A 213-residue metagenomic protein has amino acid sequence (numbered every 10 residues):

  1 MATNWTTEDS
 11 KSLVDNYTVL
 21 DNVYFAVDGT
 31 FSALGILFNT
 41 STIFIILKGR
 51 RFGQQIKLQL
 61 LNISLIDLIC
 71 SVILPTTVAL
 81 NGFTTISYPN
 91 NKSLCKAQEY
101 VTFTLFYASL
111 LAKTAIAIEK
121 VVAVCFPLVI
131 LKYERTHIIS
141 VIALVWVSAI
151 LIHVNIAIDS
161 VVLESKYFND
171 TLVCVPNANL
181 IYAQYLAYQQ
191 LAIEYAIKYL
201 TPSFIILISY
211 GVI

Functional and structural regions predicted by a protein language model:
M1-S41, L180: Extracellular N-terminal segment of 7TM GPCRs
T6-V14, T85-T104, L151-L200: Loop architecture of class A 7-transmembrane GPCRs
Y17-G29, I56-A115, F126, I130: Extracellular TM2-ECL1-early TM3 structural module of rhodopsin-like
Y24, F31, I63, I138-V145: Hydrophobic alpha-helical transmembrane segments of polytopic
A33, L37-T40, V72, A108 (+5 more regions): Generic alpha-helical transmembrane segments of integral inner-membrane proteins, especially permease/transport modules
I43-I46, P75-T85, V121, H153-E164 (+1 more regions): Transmembrane helix-loop junctions and nearby membrane-interface residues
K48-L58, V121-V141, G211-I213: Intracellular signaling interfaces of 7-transmembrane GPCRs
A112-V124, I156-Y167, I193-I213: Class A (rhodopsin-like) GPCR signature focused on the TM5-ICL3 interface and adjacent 7TM helical core
